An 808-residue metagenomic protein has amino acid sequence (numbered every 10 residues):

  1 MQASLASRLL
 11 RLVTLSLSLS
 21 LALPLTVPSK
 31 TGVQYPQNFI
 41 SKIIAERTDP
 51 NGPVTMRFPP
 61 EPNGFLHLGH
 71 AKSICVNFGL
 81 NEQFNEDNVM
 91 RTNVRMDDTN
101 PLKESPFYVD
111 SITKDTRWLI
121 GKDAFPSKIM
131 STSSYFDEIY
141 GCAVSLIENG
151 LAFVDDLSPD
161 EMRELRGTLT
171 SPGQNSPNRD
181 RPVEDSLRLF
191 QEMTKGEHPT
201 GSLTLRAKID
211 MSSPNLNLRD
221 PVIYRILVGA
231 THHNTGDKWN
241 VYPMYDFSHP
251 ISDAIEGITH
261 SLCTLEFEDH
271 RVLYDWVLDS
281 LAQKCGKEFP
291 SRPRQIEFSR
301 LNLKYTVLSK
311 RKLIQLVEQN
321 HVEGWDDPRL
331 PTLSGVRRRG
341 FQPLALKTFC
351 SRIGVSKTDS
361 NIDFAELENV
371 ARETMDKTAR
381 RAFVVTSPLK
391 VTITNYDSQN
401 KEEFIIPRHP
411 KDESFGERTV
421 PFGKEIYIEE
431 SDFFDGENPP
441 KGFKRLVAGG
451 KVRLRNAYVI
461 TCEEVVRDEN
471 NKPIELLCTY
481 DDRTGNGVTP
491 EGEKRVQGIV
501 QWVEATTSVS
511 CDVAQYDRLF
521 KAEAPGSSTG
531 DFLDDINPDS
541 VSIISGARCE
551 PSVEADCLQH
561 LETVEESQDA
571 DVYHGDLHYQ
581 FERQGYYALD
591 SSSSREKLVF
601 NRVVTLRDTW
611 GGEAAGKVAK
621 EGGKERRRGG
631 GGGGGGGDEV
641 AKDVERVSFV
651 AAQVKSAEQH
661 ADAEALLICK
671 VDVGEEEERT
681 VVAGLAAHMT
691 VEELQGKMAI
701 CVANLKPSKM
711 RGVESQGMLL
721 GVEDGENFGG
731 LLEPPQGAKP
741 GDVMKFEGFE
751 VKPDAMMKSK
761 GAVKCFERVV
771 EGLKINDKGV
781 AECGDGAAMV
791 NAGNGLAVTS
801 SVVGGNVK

Functional and structural regions predicted by a protein language model:
S16-A22: Intrinsically disordered, low-complexity terminal segments enriched in Ser/Thr
L23-F39, D517, F532, R548 (+7 more regions): Auxiliary tRNA-acceptor-end handling modules of aminoacyl-tRNA synthetases
L23-N178, W239, E266-Q295, R300-N302 (+2 more regions): N-terminal Rossmann-like or analogous alpha/beta NTP/dinucleotide-binding catalytic cores that position adenine
T55-G64, R91-D98, F125, A254-L262 (+3 more regions): Glycine- and acidic
S131, S145-L313, A371, R380 (+2 more regions): Active-site cores that bind ATP or allylic diphosphates and position pyrophosphate for catalysis
I226-N234, K238-K284, L476-A505, V603-G612 (+3 more regions): Extended active-site and interfacial segments that coordinate phosphate-rich ligands in large catalytic machineries
V277, N361-K624: Core subunits and conserved enzymes of cellular information-processing and envelope-translocation systems across
R626-K808: Phosphate-backbone binding interfaces of nucleic-acid-interacting proteins
